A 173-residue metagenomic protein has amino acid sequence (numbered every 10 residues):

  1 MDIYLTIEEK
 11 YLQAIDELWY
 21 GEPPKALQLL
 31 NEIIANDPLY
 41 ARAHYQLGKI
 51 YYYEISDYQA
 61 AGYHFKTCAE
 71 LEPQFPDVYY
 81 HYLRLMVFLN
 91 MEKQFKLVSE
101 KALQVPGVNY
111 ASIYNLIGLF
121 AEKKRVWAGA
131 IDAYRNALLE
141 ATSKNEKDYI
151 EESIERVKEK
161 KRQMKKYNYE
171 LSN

Functional and structural regions predicted by a protein language model:
M1-I7, I131-N173: Terminal, low-structured helical/coil segments at or just beyond the last alpha-helical repeat
D2, N36, L71, Q104-P106 (+1 more regions): Structural marker of alpha-solenoid helical repeat scaffolds
T6-N36, Y52: Alpha-helical segment of the N-proximal tetratricopeptide repeat
I15, K49-I50, R84, L119 (+1 more regions): Residue-level recognition of tetratricopeptide repeat
W19-Q28, I55-T67, L89-K101, R125-A133 (+1 more regions): Structural signature of tandem alpha-helical TPR/SEL1-like repeats, specifically the intra-repeat loop/turn
R42-Y110: Alpha-helical adaptor scaffolds
Q46, H81, L116, I150-S153: Canonical tetratricopeptide repeat
